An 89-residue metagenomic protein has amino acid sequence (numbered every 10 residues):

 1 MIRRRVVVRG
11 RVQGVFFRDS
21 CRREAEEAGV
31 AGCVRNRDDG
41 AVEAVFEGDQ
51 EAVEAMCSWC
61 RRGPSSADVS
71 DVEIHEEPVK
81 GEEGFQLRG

Functional and structural regions predicted by a protein language model:
M1-G89: Intrinsically disordered, low-complexity, mixed-charge
